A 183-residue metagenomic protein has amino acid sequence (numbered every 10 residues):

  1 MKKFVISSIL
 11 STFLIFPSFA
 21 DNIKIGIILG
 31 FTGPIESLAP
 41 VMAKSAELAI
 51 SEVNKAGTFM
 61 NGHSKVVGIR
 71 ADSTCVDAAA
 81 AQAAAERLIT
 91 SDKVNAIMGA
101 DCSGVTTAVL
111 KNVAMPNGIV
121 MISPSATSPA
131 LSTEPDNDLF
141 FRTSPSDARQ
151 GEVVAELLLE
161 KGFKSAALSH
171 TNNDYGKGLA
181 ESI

Functional and structural regions predicted by a protein language model:
K2-S11: Sec-dependent signal peptide recognition, specifically the positively charged N-region followed immediately by
I15-A20: Sec/Tat signal peptide C-region and signal peptidase I cleavage site
N22-K24, V67, K164-S165: Residues that mark the start of a beta-strand
G26-E47, A71-A78, D101, S169-G176: Extracytoplasmic "Venus flytrap"
K44-G68: Signal peptide-proximal N-terminal region of secreted/periplasmic/extracellular or secretory-lumen proteins
A56, S91, P116: Acidic-histidine catalytic/liganding microenvironments
R70-A71, C75-N95, E156-E160: Short, well-structured alpha-helical segments in soluble
V94-I183: Extracytoplasmic ligand/sensor domains, especially the bilobed periplasmic-binding protein
